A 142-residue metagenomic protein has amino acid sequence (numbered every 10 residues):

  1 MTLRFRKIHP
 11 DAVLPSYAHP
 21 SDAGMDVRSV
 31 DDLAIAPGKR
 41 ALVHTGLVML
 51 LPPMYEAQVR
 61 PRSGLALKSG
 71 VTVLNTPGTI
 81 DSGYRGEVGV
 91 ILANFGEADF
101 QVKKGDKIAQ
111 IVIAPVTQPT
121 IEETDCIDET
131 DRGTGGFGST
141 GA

Functional and structural regions predicted by a protein language model:
M1-A142: DUTPase catalytic domain/fold
